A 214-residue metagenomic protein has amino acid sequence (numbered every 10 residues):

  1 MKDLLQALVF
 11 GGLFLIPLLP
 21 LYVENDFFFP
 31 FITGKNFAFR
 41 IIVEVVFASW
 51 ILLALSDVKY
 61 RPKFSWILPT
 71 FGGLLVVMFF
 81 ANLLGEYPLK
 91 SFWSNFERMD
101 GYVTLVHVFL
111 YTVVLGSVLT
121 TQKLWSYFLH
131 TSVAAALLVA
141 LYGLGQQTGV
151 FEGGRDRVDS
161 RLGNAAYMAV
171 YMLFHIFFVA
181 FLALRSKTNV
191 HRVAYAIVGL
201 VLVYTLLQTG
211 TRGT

Functional and structural regions predicted by a protein language model:
M1-D100, L110-A134, V179-V198: Transmembrane signal-anchor hairpin modules in multi-pass inner-membrane enzymes, especially those that act on
Q6, L206-T209, G213: Short strand->helix junction
T33-R40, E97-L105, D159-H175, G210-G213: Membrane-interface micro-motifs in multi-pass membrane enzymes
L75-G85, V114, K123-G154, L162 (+2 more regions): Hydrophobic alpha-helical transmembrane segments
E86-S91, L105, L144, A169: Hydrophobic positions within alpha-helical membrane elements
V150, M172, R192-Y195: A generic short alpha-helical patch detector that favors 3-5-residue windows in or near N-terminal regions
L173-H175, A180-L182, V203: Internal metal/ion-chelating core segments
